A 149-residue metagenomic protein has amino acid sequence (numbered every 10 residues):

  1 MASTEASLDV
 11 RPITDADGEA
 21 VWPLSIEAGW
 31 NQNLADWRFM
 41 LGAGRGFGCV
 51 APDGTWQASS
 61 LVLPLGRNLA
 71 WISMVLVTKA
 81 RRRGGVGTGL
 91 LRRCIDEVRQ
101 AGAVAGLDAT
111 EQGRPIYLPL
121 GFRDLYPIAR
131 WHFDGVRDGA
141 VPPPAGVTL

Functional and structural regions predicted by a protein language model:
M1-D36, A43, V50, I128 (+1 more regions): Short amphipathic alpha-helix that is part of the acyltransferase structural core
S25, R81, V98: Hydrophobic pocket-lining residues that define ligand/cofactor binding sites across diverse proteins
G42, P52-T55, L65-N68, Q112 (+1 more regions): Short strand-connecting beta-turns/loops that link adjacent beta-strands
G48, T55-P64, L69-L76: Conserved beta-strand in the GNAT
V77, R83-D96, P119: Conserved acetyl-CoA-binding loop-helix of GNAT-fold acetyltransferases
V98-T110: Conserved GNAT acetyl-CoA-binding A-motif
G106-D108, R123-R137: Conserved catalytic-core motifs of GNAT/GCN5-like acyltransferases
